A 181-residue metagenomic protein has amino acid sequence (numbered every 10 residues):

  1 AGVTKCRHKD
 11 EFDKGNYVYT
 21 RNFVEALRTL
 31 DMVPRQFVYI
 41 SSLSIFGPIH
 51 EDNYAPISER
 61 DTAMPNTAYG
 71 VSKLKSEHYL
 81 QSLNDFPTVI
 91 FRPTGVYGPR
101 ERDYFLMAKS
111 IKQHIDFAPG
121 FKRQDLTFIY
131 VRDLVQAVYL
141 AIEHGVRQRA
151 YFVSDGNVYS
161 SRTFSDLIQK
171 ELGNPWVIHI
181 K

Functional and structural regions predicted by a protein language model:
A1, F37-L43, F91-P93: SDR active-site strand-loop-helix element
A1-Y17, N22, P48: NAD(P)H-binding glycine-rich loop region in Rossmannoid oxidoreductase-like domains and their noncatalytic homologs
K14, H50-V96, D116-P119: Catalytic helix-loop patch of NAD(P)-dependent Rossmann-fold dehydrogenases
Y19, F23-L27, V33, L80 (+2 more regions): Hydrophobic positions on the long internal alpha-helix of Rossmann-like NAD(P)-dependent oxidoreductase domains
N22-A68: Conserved Rossmann-fold NAD(P)-dependent oxidoreductase catalytic core, especially the SDR/UDP-sugar
I45, V96-G98, L134: Conserved sequence/active-site signature of Rossmann-fold short-chain dehydrogenase/reductase
V71, K75, E101-L106, G120-I142 (+1 more regions): Substrate-positioning beta->alpha
A141-K181: Mid/C-terminal beta-alpha module of Rossmann-like enzyme folds, strongest in SDR-family dehydrogenases/epimerases
